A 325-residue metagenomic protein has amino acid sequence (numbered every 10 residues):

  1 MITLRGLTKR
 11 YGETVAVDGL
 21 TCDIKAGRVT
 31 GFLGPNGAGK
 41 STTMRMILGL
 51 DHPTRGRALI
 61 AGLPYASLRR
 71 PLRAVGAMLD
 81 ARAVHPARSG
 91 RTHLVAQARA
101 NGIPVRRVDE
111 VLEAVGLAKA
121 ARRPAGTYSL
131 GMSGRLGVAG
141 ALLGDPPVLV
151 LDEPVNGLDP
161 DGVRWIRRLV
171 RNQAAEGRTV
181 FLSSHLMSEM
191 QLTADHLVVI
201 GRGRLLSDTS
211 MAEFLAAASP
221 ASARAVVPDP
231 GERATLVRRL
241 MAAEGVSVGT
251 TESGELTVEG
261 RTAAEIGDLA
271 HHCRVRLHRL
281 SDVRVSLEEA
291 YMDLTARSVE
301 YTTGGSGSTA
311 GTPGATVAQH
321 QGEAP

Functional and structural regions predicted by a protein language model:
I2-L4, K9-G201, S207: ABC transporter nucleotide-binding domains
A100, A114, A175, A242-A243 (+2 more regions): Residues at alpha-helix termini
N101, A218, E244, R284 (+1 more regions): Conserved NTP-handling cores and scaffolds of large molecular machines
G102, G245-G249, R276-S281: A short linear hydrophobic-aromatic micro-motif
E110, A212-A216, G304: Short, flexible cytosolic linker that couples an ABC transmembrane/permease module to its adjacent nucleotide-binding
I166-V258: ABC transporter nucleotide-binding domain
E259-P325: C-terminal coupling/interaction segments
